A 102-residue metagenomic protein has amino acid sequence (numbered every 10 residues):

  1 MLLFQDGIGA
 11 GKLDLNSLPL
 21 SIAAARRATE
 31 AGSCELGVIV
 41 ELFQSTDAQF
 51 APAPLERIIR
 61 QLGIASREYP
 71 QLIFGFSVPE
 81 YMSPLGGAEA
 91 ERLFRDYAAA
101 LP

Functional and structural regions predicted by a protein language model:
M1-P102: Glycan-processing catalytic domains of CAZymes
